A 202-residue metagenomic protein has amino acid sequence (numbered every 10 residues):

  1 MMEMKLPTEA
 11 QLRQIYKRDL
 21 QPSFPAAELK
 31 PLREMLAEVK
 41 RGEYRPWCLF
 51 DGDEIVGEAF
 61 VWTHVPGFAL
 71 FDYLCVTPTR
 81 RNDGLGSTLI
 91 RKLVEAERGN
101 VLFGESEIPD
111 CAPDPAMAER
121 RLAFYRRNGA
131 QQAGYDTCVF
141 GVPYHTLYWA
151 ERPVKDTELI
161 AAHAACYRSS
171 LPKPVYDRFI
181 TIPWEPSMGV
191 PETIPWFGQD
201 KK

Functional and structural regions predicted by a protein language model:
M1-E34, E158, A162, R178 (+1 more regions): Short amphipathic alpha-helix that is part of the acyltransferase structural core
Q21-G52, F60: Active-site rim helix/loop that mediates acceptor-substrate recognition in acyltransferases
C48, E54-T63, F68-C75: Conserved beta-strand in the GNAT
T63-F71, R81, N100, P143: A conserved beta-turn-beta hairpin within the catalytic core of GNAT-like acetyltransferases that forms part
V76, N82-A96: Conserved acetyl-CoA-binding loop-helix of GNAT-fold acetyltransferases
E97-A118: Conserved GNAT acetyl-CoA-binding A-motif
P113-P115, R120-L122, R126-Y144: Conserved catalytic-core motifs of GNAT/GCN5-like acyltransferases
A118, C138-K201: C-terminal "cap" of GNAT-fold acetyltransferases
